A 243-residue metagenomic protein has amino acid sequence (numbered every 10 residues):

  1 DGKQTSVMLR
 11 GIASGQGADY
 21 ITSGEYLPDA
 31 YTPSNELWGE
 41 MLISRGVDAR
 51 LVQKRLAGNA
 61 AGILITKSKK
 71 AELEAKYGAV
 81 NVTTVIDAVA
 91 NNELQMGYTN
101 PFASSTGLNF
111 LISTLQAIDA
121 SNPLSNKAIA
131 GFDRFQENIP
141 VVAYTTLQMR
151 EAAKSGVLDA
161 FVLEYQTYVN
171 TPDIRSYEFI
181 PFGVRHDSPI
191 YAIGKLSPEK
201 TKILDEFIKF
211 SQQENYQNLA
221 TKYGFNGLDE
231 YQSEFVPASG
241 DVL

Functional and structural regions predicted by a protein language model:
D1, A13, G17, L27 (+11 more regions): Stable alpha-helical elements in mature extracytoplasmic
D1-A103: N-terminal segment of the mature folded domain
I21, E151-S155, I190: Hydrophobic residues within well-ordered alpha-helices
R55-G62, F132-F135, V169-D205: Periplasmic-binding protein-like
S68-Y77, A103-S104, Q116-L124, K195-L204: Short helix-loop capping/hinge motifs at secondary-structure junctions, enriched in acidic/polar residues
V89, E93-G107, L111-S121, D133-I139: Short beta-strand->loop
Q116-I180: Ligand-binding pocket segment of bilobal, Venus flytrap-like solute-binding proteins
K195-L243: Extracellular/periplasmic juxtamembrane helices and adjacent flexible linkers that interface with membrane partners
